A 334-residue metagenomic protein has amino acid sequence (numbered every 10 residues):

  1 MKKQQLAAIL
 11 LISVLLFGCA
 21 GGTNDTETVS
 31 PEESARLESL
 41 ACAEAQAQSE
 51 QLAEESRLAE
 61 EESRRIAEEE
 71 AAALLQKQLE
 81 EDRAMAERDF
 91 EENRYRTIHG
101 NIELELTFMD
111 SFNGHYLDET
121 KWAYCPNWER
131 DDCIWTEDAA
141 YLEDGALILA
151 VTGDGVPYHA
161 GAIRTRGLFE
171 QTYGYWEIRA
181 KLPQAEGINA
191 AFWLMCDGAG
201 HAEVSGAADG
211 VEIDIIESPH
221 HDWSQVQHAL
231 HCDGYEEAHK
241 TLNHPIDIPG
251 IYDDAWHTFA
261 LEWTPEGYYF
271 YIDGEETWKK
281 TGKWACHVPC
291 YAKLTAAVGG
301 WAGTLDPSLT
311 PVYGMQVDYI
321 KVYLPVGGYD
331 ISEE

Functional and structural regions predicted by a protein language model:
M1-A7: Bacterial N-terminal signal peptides that target proteins for export
L11-S13: Hydrophobic alpha-helical targeting segments used for export or membrane insertion
F17-G18: C-terminal motif of bacterial Sec signal peptides marking the signal peptidase cleavage site
G21: Short, conserved catalytic or interaction motifs in soluble domains
T28-R88: Long, low-complexity, compositionally biased polyampholytic IDRs enriched for Lys/Glu and Gln/Arg
Q78-E334: GH16 jelly-roll
